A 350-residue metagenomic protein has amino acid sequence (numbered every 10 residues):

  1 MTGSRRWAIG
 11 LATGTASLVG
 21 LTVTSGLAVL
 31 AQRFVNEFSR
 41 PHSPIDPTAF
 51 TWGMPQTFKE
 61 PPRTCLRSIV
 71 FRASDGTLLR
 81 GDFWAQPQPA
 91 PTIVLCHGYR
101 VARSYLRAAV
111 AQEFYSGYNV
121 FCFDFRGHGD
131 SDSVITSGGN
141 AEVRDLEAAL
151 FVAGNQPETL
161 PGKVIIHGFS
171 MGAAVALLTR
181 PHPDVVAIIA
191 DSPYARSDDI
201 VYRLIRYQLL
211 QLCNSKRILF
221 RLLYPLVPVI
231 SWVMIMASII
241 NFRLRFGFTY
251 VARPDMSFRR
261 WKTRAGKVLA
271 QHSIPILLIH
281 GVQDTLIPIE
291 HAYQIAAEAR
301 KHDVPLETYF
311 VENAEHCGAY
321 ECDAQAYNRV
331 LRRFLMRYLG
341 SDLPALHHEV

Functional and structural regions predicted by a protein language model:
W7-R72, D82, H348-V350: An N-terminal hydrophobic leader/cap segment in hydrolases
Y99-Q112, F125, E290: The serine-hydrolase catalytic nucleophile loop
V110-D132: Conserved alpha/beta-hydrolase
T136-P157: Alpha/beta-hydrolase active-site loop
H182-R260: Hydrolase active-site cap/lid region
W261, T285-Q294: Conserved alpha/beta-hydrolase "acid-adjacent" motif
H272, L278-H280, D284: Short beta-strand/loop motif that positions the catalytic acidic residue of the alpha/beta-hydrolase fold
L286, A314-N328: Catalytic histidine-centered segment of alpha/beta-hydrolase-like enzymes
